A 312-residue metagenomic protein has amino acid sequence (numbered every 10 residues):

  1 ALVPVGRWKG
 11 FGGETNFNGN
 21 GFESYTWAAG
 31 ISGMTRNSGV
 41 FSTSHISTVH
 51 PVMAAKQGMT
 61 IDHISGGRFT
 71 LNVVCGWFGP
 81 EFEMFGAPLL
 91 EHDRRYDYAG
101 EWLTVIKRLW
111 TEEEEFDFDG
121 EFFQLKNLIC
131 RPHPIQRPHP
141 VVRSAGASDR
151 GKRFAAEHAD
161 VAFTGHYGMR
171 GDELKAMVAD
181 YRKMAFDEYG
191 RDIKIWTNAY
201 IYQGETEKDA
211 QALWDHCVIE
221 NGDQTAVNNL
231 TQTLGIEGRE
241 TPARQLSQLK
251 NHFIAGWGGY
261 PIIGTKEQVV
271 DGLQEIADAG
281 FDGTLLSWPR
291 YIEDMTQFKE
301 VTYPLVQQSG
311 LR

Functional and structural regions predicted by a protein language model:
A1-M34, H133-V141: N-terminal beta1-alpha1-beta2 module of alpha/beta enzyme domains
A28-R36, G58, D62-F69, A156-E157 (+2 more regions): Acidic (Asp/Glu)-rich catalytic clusters
I31, I61, L71, I106 (+5 more regions): Conserved, mostly hydrophobic/aromatic
G39-S44, F69-V73, V142-A145, D160-G165 (+2 more regions): Hydrophobic faces of well-ordered beta-strands that scaffold small-molecule active sites in alpha/beta enzyme cores
I46-H63: Glycine-rich anion/phosphate-binding loops
M53-Q57, S144-F154, I262-A277: Short, acidic/polar
F85, H92-Q136, M169-D278, V306-R312: An alpha-helical appendage that flanks or caps ligand/catalytic pockets
S148-T164, G168-Y181: Long hydrophobic segments that form regular secondary structure
